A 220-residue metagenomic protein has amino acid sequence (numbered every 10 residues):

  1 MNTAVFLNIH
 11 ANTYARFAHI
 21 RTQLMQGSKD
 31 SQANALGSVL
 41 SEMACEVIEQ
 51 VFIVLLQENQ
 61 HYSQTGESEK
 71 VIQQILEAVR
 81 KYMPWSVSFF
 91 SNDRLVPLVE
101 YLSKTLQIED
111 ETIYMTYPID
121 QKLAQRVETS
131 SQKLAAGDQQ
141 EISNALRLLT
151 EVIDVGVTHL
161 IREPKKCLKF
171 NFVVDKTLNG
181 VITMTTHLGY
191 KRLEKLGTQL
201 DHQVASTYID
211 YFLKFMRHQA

Functional and structural regions predicted by a protein language model:
M1-A220: Protein-protein interaction and targeting regions used for scaffolding, dimerization, and localization
